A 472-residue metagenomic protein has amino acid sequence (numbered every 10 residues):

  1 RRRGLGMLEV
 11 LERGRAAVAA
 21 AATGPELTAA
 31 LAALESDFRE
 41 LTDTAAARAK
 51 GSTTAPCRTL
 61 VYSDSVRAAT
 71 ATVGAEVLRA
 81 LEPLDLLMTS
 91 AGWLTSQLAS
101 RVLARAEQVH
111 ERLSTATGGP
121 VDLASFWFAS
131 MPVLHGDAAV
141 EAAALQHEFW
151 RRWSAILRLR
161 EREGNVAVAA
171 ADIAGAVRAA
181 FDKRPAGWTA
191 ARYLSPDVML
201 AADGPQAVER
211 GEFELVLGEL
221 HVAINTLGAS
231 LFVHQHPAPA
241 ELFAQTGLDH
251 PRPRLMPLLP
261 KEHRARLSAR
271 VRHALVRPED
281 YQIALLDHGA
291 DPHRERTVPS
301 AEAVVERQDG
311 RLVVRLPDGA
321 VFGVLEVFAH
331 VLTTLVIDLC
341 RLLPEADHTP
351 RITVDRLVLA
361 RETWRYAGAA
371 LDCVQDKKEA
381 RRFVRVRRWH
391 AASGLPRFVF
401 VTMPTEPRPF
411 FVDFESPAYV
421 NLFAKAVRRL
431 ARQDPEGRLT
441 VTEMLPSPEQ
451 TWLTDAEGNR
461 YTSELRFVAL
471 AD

Functional and structural regions predicted by a protein language model:
R1-L248: Type-3 copper protein
D137-A144, E148-A426, P435-L439, L445-S447 (+2 more regions): Acidic, serine/proline-rich low-complexity intrinsically disordered regions
